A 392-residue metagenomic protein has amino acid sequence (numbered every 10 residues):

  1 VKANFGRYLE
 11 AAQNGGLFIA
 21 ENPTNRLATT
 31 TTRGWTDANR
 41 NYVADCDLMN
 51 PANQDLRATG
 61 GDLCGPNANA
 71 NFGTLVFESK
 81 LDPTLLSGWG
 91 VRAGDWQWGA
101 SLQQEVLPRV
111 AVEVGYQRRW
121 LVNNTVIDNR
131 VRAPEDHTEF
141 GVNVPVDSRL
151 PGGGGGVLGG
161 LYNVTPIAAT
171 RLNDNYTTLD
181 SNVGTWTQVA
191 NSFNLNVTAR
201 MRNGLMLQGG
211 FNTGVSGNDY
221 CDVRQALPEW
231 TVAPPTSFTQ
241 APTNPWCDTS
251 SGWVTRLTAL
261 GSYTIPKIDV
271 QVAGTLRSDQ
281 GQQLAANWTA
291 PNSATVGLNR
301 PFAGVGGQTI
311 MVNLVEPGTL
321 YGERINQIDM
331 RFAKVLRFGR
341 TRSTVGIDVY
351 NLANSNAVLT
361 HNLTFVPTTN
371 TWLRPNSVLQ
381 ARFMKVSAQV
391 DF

Functional and structural regions predicted by a protein language model:
V1-N182, R300-I310, E316-T319, E323: Solvent-exposed loop/turn elements at secondary-structure boundaries
A3, L102, V114, V197 (+6 more regions): Membrane-embedded beta-strand positions of outer-membrane beta-barrel proteins
A11, R109, V215-G217, P266-T309 (+1 more regions): C-terminal beta-signal and adjacent terminal beta-strands/loops of Gram-negative outer-membrane beta-barrel proteins
G16, V126-I127, D222-P228, V232 (+2 more regions): Primarily recognizes Gram-negative and organellar outer-membrane beta-barrels
G88-G94, Y176, T185-V189, T249-V254 (+3 more regions): Short sequence motifs at beta-strands and strand-loop junctions characteristic of Gram-negative outer-membrane
W96-A100, N191-L195, T255-G261, N326-F332 (+2 more regions): Hydrophobic, lipid-facing positions within transmembrane beta-strands of outer-membrane proteins
S101, E105, Q188, R200-R202 (+5 more regions): Surface-exposed coil/turn segments at beta-strand junctions on protein surfaces, enriched
G115-Q283: Gram-negative outer-membrane beta-barrel transporters
